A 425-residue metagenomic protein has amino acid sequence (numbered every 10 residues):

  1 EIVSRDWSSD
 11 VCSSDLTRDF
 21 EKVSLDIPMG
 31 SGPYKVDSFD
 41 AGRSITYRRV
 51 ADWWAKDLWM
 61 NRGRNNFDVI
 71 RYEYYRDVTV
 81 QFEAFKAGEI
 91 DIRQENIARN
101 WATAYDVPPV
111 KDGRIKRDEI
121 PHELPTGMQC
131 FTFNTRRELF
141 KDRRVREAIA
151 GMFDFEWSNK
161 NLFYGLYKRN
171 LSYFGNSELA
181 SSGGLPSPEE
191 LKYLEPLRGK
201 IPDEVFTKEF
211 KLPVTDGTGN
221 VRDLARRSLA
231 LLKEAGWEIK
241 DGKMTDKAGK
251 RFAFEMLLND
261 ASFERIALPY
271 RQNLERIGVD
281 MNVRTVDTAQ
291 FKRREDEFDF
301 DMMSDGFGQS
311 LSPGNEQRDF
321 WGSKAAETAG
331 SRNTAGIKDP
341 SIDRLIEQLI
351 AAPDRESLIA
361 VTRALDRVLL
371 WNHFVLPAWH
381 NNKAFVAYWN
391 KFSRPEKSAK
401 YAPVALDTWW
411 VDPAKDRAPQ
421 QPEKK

Functional and structural regions predicted by a protein language model:
R5-D10, L25-V80, W101-G127, G236-E255 (+1 more regions): Aromatic-rich, solvent-exposed beta-strand/loop patch
R5-S31, K35, M60-F67, I97-A98 (+4 more regions): A short beta-strand/turn structural motif
D37-R48, E73-R137, E147-A148, F153-S177 (+2 more regions): Extracellular/periplasmic solute-recognition and catalytic clefts
D40-I45, R49, G151-K208, A225-L229 (+2 more regions): Detector for C-terminal structural segments
N61-E73, K240, K250-E255, Q272-V286 (+3 more regions): A local structural motif
V69-Y74, T132-E138, R144-A148, F210-V221 (+4 more regions): Second-shell loop/turn segments in exported
T79-E89, R143-R144, L268-I277, A289-F300: Short helices/loops that flank or line small-molecule/ion binding pockets
Q94, F140-D142, A248: Primarily short, surface-exposed interaction patches in extracytoplasmic proteins
